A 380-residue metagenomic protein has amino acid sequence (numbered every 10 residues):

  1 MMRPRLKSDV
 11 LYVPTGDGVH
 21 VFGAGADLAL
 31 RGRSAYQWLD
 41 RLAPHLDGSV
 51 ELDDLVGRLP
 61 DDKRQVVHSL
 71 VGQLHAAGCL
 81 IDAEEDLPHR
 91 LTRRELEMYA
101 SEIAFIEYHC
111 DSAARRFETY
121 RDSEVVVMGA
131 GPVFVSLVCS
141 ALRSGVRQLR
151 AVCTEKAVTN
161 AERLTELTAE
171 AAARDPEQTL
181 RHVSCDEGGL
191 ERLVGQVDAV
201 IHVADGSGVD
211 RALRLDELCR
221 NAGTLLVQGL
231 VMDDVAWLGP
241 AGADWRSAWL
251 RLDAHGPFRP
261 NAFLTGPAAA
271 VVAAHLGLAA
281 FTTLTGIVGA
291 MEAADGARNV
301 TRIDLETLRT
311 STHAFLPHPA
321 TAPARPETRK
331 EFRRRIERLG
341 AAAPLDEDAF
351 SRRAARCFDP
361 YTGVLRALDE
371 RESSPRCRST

Functional and structural regions predicted by a protein language model:
M1-T380: Adenine nucleotide-associated cytosolic modules
